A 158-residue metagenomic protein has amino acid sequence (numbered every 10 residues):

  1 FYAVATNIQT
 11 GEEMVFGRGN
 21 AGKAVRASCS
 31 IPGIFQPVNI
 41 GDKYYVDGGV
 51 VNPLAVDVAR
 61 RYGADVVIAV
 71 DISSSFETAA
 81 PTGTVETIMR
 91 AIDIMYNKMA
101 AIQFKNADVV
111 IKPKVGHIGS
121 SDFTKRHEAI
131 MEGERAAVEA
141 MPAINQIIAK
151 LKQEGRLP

Functional and structural regions predicted by a protein language model:
F1-P158: Patatin-like phospholipase
